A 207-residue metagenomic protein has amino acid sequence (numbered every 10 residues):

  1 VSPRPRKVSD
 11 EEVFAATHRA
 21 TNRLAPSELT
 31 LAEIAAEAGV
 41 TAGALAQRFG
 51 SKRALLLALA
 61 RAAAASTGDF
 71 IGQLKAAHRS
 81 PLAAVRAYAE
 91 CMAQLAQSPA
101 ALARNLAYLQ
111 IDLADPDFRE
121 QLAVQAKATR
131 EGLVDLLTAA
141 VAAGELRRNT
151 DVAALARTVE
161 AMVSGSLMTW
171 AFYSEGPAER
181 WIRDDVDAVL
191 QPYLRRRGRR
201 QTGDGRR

Functional and structural regions predicted by a protein language model:
E12, A16, A20-A54, A58: Helix-turn-helix
K52, L59-T67, P81, Q125-T129 (+2 more regions): Hydrophobic/aromatic residues within well-ordered alpha-helical segments
A58, D69-L102, V152-V159, R183: Hydrophobic alpha-helical connector segments
L74, E90-Q97, R104-A114, A188-Y193: Helix-loop "lid/cap" segments that line or gate small-molecule binding pockets
R86-A87, R130-E131, D135-A142, T158-M162 (+1 more regions): C-terminal peripheral helix-coil segments that are non-catalytic and often amphipathic
S98-L106, P116-A143, A154-R157, D184: Amphipathic alpha-helical packing segments from all-alpha helical-bundle domains
G165-T169: Structural signal for membrane-spanning alpha-helices in multi-pass inner-membrane proteins, emphasizing helix cores
